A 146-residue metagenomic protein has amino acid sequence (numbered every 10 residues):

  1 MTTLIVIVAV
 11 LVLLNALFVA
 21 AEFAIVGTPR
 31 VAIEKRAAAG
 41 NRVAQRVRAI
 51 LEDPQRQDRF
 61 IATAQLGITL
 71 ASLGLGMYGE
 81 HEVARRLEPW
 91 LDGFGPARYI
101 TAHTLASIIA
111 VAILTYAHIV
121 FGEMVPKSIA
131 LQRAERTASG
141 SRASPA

Functional and structural regions predicted by a protein language model:
M1-A146: Membrane-embedded alpha-helical segments of inner-membrane proteins
